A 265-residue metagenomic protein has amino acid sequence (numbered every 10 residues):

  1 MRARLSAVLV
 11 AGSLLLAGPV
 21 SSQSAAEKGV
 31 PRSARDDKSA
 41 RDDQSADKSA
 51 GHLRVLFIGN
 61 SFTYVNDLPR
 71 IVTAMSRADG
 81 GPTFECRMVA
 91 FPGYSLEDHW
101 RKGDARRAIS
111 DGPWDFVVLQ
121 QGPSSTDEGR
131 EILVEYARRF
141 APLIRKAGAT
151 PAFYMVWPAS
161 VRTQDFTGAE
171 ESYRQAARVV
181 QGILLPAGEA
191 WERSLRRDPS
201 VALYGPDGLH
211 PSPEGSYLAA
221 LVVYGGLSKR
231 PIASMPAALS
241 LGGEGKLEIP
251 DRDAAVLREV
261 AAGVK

Functional and structural regions predicted by a protein language model:
M1-R4: Positively charged n-region of N-terminal signal peptides that target proteins for export
S6-A17: Bacterial N-terminal signal peptides
A17, S22-E27: Boundary at the C-terminal end of the N-terminal hydrophobic targeting segment
Q23, R35, R41-S45: A cross-taxon signal for low-complexity, glycine/charged-rich
V30-P31: N-terminal basic, low-structured, amphipathic or hydrophobic segments
L53-L56, F62-E135, R145: Conserved SGNH/GDSL esterase-like catalytic core that processes O-acyl groups on lipids and polysaccharides
R106-Y217, L221-G226, R230-P236: Alpha-helical cap/lid subdomain in secreted, periplasmic, or secretory-pathway luminal O-acyl-processing enzymes
H210, L221-K265: Conserved catalytic region of serine esterases and O-acyltransferases that act on ester linkages in lipids
